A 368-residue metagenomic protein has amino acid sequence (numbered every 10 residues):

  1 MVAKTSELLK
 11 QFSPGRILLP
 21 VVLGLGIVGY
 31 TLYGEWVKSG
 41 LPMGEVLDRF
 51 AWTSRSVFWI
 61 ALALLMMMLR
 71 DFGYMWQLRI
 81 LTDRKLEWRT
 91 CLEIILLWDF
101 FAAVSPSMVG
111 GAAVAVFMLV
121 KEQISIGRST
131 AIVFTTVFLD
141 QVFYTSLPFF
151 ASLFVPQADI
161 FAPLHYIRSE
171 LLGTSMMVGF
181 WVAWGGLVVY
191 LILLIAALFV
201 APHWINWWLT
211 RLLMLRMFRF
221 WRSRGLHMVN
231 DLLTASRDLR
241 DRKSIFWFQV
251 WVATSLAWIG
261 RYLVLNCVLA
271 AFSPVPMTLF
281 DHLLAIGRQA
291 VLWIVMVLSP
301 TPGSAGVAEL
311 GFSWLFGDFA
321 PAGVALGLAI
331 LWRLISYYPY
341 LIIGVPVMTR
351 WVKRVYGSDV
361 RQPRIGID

Functional and structural regions predicted by a protein language model:
M1-G44, F101-R216, T301, A305-D368: Transmembrane helix-loop-helix hairpins in multi-pass inner-membrane proteins
S13-L19, W52-L62, R237-W251: Membrane-interface helix starts
L47-R55, R84-E87, A235-K243, T278-L279: Helix-boundary and loop/linker segments of multi-pass membrane transporters
F72-L97, L269-R288: Membrane-embedded helical hairpins/re-entrant loop segments and their flanking transmembrane helices within multi-pass
G73-L78, A115, R261-V268, V291 (+2 more regions): Hydrophobic/aromatic residues in alpha-helical transmembrane segments
R89-F100, R128, H282-I294, G323-L331: Alpha-helical transmembrane segments of multi-pass membrane proteins
I94-F100, N206-L232: Juxtamembrane inter-helical linkers in multi-pass membrane proteins
S223-S273: Alpha-helical transmembrane segments and their immediate interhelical loop/hinge regions in multi-pass membrane
